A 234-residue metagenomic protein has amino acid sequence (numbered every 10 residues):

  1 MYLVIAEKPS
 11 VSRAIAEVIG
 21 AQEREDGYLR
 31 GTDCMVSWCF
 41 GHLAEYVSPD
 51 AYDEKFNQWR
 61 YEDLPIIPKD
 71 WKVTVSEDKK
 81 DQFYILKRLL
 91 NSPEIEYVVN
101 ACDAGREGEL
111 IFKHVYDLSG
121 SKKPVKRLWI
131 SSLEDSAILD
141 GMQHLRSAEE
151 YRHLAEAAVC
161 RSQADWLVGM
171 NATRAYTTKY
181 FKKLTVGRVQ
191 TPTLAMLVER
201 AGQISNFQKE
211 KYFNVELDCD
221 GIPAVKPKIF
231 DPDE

Functional and structural regions predicted by a protein language model:
M1-V159, W166, F230-P232: Intrinsically disordered, low-complexity regulatory segments
D26-E54, T191-E234: Structured, non-catalytic alpha/beta "coupling" segments that mediate domain-domain communication and provide generic
W71-T74, D81-Y84, P93, A137-G221: C-terminal or mid-to-C-terminal helical accessory/interaction module adjacent to the motor/catalytic core
